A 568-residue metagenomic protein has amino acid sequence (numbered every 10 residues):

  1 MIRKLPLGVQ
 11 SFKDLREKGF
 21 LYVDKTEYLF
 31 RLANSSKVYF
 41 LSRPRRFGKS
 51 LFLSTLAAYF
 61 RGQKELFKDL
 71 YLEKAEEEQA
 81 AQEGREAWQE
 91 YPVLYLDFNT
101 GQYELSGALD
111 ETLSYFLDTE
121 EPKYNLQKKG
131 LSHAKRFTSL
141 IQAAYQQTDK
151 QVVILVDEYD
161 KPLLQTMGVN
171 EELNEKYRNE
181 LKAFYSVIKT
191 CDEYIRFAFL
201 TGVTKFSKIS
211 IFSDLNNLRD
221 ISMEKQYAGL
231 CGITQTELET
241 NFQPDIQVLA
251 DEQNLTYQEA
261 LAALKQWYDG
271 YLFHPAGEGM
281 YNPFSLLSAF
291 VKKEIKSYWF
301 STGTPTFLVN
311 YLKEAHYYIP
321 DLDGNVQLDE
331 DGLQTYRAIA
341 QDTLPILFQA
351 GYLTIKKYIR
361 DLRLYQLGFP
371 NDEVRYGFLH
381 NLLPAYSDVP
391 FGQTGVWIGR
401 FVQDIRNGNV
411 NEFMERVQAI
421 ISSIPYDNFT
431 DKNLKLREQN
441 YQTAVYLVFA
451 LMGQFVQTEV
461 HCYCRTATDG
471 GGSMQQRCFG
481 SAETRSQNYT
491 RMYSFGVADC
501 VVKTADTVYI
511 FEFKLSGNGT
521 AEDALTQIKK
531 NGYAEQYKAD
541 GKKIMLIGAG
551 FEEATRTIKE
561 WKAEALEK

Functional and structural regions predicted by a protein language model:
M1-R437, L447, M452-G453, C464-T468 (+2 more regions): Phosphate-binding site recognition
N174-N179, L515-A534: Mg2+/Mn2+-dependent nuclease catalytic core
K357-R360, Q454-Y463, N488-K503, E512: Long, charged, glycine-rich C-terminal linkers/tails
Q439, T443-L447, V508, T526: Feature representing long, continuous alpha-helical segments
Y441, S494-A498, K542: Short beta-strand or tight-loop elements that sit immediately N-terminal to catalytic metal-binding acidic residues
V445, G470, C500-V502, D506-G517 (+1 more regions): Conserved catalytic cores of phosphodiester-cleaving nucleases, focusing on short active-site segments
F449-V456, A539-G541: Short secondary-structure junctions
Q536, D540-K568: Domain-level recognition of nuclease-like catalytic cores that cleave nucleotide substrates
